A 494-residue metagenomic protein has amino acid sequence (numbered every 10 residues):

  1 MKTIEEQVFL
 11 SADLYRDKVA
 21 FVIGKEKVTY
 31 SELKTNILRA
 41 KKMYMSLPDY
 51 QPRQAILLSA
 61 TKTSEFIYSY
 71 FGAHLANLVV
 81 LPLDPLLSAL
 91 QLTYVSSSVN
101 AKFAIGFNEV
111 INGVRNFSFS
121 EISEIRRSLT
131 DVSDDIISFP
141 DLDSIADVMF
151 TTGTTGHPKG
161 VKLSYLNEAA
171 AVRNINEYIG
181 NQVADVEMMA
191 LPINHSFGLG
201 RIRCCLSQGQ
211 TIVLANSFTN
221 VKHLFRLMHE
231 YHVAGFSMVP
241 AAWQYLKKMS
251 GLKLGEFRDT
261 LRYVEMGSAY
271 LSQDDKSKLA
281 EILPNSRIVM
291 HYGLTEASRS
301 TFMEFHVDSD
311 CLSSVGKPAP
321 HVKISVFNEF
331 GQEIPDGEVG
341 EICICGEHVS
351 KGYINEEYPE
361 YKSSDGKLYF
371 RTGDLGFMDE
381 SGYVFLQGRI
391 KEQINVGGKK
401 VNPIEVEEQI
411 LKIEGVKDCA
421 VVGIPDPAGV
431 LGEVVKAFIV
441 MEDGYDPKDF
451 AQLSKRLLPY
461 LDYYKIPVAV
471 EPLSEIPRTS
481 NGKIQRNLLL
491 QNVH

Functional and structural regions predicted by a protein language model:
K2, R16-V19, V132-F150, H157 (+1 more regions): Conserved pre-ATP/AMP-binding loop-to-beta segment of ANL
E26, K41-L87, A190, K400 (+1 more regions): Conserved AMP-binding/adenylate-forming
T29-E32, A146-R173: Conserved AMP-binding A3 loop
A169-V186, S196-G235, M249: Conserved AMP-binding/adenylation subdomain of ANL enzymes
V233-M238, K247-D310, K323: Gly/Ser/Thr-rich phosphate-binding loop
F236, G346, K351-G352, L375-K465 (+1 more regions): AMP-binding/adenylate-forming catalytic core of the ANL superfamily
K317-H321, Q332-K362, K399-V401: Conserved ATP/PPi-binding loop(s) of AMP-dependent carboxylate-activating enzymes
L461-K483: AMP-binding/adenylate-forming catalytic domain of the ANL superfamily
